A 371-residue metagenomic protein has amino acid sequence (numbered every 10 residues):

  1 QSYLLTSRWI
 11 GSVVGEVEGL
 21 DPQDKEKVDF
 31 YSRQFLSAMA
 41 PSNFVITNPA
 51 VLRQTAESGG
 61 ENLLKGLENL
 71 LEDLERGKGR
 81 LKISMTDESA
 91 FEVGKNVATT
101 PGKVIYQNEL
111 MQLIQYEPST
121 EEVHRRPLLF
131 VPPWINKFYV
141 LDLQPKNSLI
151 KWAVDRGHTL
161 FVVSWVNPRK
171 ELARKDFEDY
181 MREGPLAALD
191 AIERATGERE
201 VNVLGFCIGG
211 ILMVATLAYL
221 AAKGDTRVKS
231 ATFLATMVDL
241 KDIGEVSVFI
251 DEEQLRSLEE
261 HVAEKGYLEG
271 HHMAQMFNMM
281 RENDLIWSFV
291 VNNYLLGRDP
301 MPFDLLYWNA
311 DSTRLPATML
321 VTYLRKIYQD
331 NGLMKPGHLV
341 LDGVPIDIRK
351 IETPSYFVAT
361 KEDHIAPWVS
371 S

Functional and structural regions predicted by a protein language model:
T6, V14-A56, G60-L63, R194 (+3 more regions): Alpha/beta-hydrolase-fold enzymes
N69, D73-R169: Short, surface-exposed "cap/lid" segments of acyl-processing enzymes
L172-T196: Alpha/beta-hydrolase active-site loop
L189-G209: Alpha/beta-hydrolase fold nucleophile elbow
V203-G205, L234, V358: Short beta-strand immediately N-terminal to the catalytic nucleophile in serine-hydrolase-like folds
N309-P345, T353: Mobile cap/lid helix-loop segments that gate and shape the active-site cleft of serine hydrolases
I351, F357-A359, D363: Short beta-strand/loop motif that positions the catalytic acidic residue of the alpha/beta-hydrolase fold
H364-S370: Conserved alpha/beta-hydrolase "acid-adjacent" motif
